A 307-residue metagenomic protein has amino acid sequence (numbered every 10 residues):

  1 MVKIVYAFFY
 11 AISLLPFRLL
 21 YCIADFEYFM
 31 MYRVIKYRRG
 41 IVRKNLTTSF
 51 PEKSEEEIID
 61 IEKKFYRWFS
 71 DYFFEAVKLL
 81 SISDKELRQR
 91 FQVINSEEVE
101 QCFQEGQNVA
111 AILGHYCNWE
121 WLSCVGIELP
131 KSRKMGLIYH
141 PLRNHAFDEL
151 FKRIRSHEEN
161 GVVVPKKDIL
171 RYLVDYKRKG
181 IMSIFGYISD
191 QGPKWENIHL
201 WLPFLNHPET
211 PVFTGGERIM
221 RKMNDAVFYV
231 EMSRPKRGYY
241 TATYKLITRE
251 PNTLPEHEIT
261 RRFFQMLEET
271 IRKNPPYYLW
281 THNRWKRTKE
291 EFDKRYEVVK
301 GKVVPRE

Functional and structural regions predicted by a protein language model:
M1-N118, L150-I154: Membrane-anchoring hydrophobic helices of lipid-metabolizing enzymes
L15, V34-I35, S49-P51, P130 (+4 more regions): A broad structural signal for alpha-helix termini and local helix breaks/kinks
F29-M30, E86, A110, I138-Y139 (+2 more regions): Short, contiguous strand/loop micro-motifs
D60-K63, S132, R153, K167-E307: Non-catalytic C-terminal accessory region of glycerolipid acyltransferases and related lyso-lipid remodeling enzymes
E86-F91, N160-P165, L205-H207: Short, flexible loop segments at the rims of nucleotide/cofactor-binding pockets, characterized by
E100, C124, E217-R218: Alpha-helical segments flanking ligand/cofactor-binding loops in enzyme cores
E105-K167, K194-L200: Catalytic core of membrane glycerolipid acyltransferases/transacylases, capturing the structured, soluble-facing
